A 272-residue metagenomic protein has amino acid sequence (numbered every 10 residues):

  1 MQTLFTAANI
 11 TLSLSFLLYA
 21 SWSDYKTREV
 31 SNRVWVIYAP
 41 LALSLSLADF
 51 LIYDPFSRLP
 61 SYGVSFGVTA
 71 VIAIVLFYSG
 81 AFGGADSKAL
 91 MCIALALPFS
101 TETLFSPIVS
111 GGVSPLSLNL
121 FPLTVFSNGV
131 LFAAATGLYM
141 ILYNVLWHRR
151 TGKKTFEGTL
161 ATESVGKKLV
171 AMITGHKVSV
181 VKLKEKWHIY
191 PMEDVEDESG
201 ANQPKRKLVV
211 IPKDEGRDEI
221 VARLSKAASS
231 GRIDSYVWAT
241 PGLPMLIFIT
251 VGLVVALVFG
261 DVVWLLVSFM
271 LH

Functional and structural regions predicted by a protein language model:
M1-H272: A membrane-topology feature that recognizes alpha-helical transmembrane segments and their immediate juxtamembrane
